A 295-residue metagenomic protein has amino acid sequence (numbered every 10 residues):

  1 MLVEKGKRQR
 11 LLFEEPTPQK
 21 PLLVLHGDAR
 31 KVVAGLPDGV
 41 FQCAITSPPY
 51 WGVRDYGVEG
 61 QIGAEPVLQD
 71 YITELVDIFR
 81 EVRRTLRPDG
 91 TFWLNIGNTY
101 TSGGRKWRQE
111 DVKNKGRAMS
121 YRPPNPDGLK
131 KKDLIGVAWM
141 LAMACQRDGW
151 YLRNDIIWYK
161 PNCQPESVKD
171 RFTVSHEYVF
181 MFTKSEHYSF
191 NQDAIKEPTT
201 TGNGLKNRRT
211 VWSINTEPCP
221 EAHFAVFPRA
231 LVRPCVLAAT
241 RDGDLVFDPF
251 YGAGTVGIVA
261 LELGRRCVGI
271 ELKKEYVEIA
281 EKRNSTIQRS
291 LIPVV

Functional and structural regions predicted by a protein language model:
L2-R289, V294-V295: Core catalytic lobe of class I
